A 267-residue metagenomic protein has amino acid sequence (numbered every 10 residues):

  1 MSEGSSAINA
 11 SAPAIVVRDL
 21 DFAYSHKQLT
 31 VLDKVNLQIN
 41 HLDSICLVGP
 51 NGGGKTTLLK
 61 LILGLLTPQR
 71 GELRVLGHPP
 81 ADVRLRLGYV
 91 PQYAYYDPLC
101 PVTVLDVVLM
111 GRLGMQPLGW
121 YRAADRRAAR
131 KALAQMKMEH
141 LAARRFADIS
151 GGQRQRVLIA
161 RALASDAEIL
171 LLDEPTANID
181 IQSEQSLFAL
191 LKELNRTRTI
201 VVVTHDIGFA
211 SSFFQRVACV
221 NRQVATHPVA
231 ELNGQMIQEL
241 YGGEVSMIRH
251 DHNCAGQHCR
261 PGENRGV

Functional and structural regions predicted by a protein language model:
S2-K34, Q38-C46, D97, G119: A short, flexible loop at the N-terminus of ABC-type nucleotide-binding domains that lies
L20, L109, A123-L141: Conserved ABC ATPase "signature" region
V48-P50: The feature captures the beta-strand-to-loop junction immediately N-terminal to the Walker
L63: Helix-to-loop junction immediately C-terminal to a conserved catalytic motif
G71-V83: Conserved ABC transporter NBD signature motif
L170-E174: Catalytic Walker B motif of ABC-type/P-loop ATPase nucleotide-binding domains
N233-V267: ABC ATPase nucleotide-binding domains
